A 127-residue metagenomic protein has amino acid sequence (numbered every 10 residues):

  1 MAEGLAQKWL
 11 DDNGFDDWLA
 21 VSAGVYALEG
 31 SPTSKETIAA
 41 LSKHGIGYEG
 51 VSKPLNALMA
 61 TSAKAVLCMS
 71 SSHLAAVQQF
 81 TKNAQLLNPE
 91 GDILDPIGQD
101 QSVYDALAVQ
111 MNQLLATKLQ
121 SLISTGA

Functional and structural regions predicted by a protein language model:
M1-S62, Q120-A127: Conserved active-site segments centered on acidic
A65, S71-A127: Phosphate-binding/catalytic loops
